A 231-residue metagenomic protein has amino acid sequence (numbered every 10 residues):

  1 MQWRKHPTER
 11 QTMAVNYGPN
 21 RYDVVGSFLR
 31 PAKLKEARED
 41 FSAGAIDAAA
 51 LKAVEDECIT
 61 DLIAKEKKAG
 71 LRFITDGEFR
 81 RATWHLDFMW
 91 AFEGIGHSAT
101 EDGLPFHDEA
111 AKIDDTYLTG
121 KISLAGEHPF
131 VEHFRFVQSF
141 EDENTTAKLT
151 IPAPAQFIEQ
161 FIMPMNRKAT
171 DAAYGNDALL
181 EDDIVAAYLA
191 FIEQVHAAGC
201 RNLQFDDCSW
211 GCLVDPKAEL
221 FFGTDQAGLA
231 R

Functional and structural regions predicted by a protein language model:
W3-R231: Domain-level signal for soluble alpha/beta catalytic cores
